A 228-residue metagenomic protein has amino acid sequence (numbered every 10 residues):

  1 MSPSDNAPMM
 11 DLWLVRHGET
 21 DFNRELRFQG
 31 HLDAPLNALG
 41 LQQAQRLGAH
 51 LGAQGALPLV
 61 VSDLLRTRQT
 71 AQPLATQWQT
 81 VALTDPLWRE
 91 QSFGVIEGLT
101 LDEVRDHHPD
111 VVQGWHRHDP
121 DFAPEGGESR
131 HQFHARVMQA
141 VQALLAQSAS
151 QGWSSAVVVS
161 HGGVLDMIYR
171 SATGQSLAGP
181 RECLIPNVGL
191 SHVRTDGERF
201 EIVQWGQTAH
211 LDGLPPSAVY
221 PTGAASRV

Functional and structural regions predicted by a protein language model:
S2-A7, R46-V112: Phosphate-coordination/substrate-recognition cap region in phosphate-metabolizing enzymes
S2-D11, T80, F93-E103, S150-G152 (+1 more regions): Acidic, low-complexity terminal tails and accessory targeting/binding regions of phosphate-metabolizing enzymes
D11-V15, Q151-S160: Beta-strand elements within well-structured catalytic alpha/beta cores of enzymes that handle phosphate/sulfate esters
L12-L14, E19-L74, A123-M138: Loop-to-helix element that buttresses phosphate recognition and phosphoryl-transfer chemistry
G18, G162, T208: Active-site metal-binding loops of divalent metal-dependent hydrolases
G52-G55, L144-S154: Glycine-rich phosphate-binding loop signature in dinucleotide/nucleotide-binding domains
S62-L64, L87, G127, A156-G163: Short, well-ordered beta-to-alpha junction loops that form the rim of enzyme active sites and present histidine/acidic
V111-Q132, R227: Short glycine/proline- and acidic residue-enriched helix-loop micro-motifs that form flexible lids or anion-recognition
